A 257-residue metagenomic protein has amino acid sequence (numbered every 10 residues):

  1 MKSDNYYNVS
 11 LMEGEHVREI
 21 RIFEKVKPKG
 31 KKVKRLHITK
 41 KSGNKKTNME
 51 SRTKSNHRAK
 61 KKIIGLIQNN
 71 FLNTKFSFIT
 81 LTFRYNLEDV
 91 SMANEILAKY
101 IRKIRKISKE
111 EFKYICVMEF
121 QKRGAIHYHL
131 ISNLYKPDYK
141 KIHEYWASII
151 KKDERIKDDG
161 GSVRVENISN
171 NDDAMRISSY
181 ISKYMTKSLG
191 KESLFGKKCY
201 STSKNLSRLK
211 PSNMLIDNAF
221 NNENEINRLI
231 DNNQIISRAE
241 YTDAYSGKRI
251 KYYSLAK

Functional and structural regions predicted by a protein language model:
M1-G124, L134-K257: Right-hand nucleic-acid polymerase module
